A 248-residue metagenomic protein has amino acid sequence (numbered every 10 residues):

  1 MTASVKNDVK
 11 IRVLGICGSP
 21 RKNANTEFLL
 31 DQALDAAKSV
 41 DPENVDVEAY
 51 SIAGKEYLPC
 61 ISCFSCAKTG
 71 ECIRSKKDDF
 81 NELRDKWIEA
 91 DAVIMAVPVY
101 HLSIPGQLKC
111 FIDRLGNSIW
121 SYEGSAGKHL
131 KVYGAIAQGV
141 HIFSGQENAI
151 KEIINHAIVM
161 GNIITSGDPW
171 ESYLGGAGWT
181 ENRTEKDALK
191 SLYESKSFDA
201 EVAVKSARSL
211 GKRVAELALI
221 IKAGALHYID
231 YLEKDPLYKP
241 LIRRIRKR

Functional and structural regions predicted by a protein language model:
M1-S125, L189-R248: N-terminal beta1-alpha1-beta2 submodule of the flavodoxin-like/Rossmannoid cofactor-binding fold
S51-L58, S125-G127, N162-S191: Mobile beta-alpha loop/short-helix "lid" or hinge segments that flank ligand
A90-L102, G134, F143-N148, G167-E185 (+1 more regions): Short secondary-structure transition/capping segments
C110-L115, I150-N155, L174-N182: Short, surface-exposed, charged loop/turn segments at secondary-structure junctions
E123-L174: Short, glycine-/small-residue-rich phosphate/pyrophosphate-handling segment
